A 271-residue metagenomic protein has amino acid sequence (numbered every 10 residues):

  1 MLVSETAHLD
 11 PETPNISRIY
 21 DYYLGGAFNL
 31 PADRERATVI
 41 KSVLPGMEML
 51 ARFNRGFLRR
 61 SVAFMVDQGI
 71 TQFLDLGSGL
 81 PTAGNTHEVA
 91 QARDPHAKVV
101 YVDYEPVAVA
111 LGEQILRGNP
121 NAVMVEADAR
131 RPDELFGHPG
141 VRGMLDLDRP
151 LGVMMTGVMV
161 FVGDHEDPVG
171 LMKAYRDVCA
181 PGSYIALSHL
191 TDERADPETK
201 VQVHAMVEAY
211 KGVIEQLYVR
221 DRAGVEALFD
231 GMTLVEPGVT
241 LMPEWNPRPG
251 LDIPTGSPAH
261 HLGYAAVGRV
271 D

Functional and structural regions predicted by a protein language model:
M1-A127, R131-L145, L262: Rossmann-like AdoMet
V125, L151-M155, L171-D192: Conserved beta-strand signature within the Rossmann-like core of class I S-adenosyl-L-methionine
R130, M159-F161, L190-R194: Short "lid" loop at the C-terminus of a central beta-strand within the Rossmann-like core of SAM-dependent
P132-G137, F161-A174: A short, conserved alpha-helix within the catalytic core of class I
L145-M159: Short SAM/SAH-binding signature in class I
T199-D221: Conserved Class I S-adenosyl-L-methionine
E215-V239: Short alpha-helix
G238, W245-D271: Core SAM-dependent methyltransferase catalytic element
